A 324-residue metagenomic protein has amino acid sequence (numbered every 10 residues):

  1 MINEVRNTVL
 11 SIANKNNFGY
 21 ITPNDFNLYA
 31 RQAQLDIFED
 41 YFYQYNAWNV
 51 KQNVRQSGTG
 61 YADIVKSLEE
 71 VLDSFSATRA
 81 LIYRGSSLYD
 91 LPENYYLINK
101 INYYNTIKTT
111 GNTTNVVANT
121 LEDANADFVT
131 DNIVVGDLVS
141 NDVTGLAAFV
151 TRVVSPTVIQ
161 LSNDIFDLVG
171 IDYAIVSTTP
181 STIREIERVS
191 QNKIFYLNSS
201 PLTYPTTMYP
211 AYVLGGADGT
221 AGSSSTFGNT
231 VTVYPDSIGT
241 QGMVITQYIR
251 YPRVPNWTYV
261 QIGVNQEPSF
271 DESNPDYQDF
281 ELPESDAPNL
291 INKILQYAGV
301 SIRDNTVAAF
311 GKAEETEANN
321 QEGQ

Functional and structural regions predicted by a protein language model:
M1-K108, V158, I175-Q324: Glycine-enriched, solvent-exposed interface loops adjoining structured elements
I107-V135, S140-P180: Small/polar beta-strand repeat architecture
